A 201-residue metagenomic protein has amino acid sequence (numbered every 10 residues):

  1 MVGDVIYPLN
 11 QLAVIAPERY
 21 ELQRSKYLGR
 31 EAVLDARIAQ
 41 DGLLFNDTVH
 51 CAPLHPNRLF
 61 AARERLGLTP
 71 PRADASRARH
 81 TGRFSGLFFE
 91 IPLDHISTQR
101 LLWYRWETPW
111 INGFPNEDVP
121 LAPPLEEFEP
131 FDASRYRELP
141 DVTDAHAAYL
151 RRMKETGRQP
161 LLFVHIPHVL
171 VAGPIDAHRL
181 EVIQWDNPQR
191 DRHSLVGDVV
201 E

Functional and structural regions predicted by a protein language model:
M1-V49, P56-E201: Active-site-proximal loop/hinge segments that shape catalytic or ion-binding/gating pockets
